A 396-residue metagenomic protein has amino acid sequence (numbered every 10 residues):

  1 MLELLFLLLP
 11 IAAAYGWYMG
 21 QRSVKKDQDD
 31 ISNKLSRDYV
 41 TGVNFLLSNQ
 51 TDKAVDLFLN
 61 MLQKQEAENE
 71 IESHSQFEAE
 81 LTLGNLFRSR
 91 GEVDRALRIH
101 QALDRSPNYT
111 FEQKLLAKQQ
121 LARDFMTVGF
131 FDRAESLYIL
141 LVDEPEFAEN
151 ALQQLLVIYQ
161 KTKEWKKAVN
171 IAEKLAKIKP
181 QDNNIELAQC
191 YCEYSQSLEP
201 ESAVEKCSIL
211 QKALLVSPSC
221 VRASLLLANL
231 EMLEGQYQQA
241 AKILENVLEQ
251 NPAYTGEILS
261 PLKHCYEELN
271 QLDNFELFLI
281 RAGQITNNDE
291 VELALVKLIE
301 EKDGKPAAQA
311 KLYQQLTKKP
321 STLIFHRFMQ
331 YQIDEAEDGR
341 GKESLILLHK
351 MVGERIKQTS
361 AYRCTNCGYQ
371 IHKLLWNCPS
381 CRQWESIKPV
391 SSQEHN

Functional and structural regions predicted by a protein language model:
M1-D29: N-terminal signal-anchor transmembrane alpha helix of single-pass membrane proteins, serving as the membrane-anchoring
I31-E70, T82-R98, A102-R105, R123-F130 (+1 more regions): Alpha-helical segment of the N-proximal tetratricopeptide repeat
T41, L83, L121, L155 (+7 more regions): Structural register within alpha-helical repeat arrays
F45, F87, F125, Y159 (+6 more regions): Residue at a conserved register position within TPR or TPR-like alpha-solenoid repeats
S48, R90, V128, T162 (+5 more regions): Structural motif corresponding to the intra-repeat A-B loop/turn of tetratricopeptide repeats
E66, H74, N108, E112 (+6 more regions): Short coil turns that delineate tetratricopeptide repeat
A79, Q113, A117, A151 (+5 more regions): TPR alpha-solenoid repeat register
R95-L103, F131-L140, K167-K177, A203-L214 (+4 more regions): Alpha-helical repeat scaffolds
